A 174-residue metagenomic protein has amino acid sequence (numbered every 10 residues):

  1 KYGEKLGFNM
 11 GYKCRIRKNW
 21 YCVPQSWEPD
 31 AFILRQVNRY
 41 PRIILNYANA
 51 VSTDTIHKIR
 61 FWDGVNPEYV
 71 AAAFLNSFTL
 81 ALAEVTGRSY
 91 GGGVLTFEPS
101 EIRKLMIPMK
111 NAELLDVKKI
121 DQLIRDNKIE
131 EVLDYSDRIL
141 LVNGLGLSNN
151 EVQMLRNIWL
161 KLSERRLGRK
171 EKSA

Functional and structural regions predicted by a protein language model:
K1-L115, K119-Q122, I139: Polybasic, glycine- and aromatic-enriched phosphate-binding surface used to engage nucleic acids
N111-A174: Non-catalytic DNA-recognition/assembly elements of restriction-modification systems
